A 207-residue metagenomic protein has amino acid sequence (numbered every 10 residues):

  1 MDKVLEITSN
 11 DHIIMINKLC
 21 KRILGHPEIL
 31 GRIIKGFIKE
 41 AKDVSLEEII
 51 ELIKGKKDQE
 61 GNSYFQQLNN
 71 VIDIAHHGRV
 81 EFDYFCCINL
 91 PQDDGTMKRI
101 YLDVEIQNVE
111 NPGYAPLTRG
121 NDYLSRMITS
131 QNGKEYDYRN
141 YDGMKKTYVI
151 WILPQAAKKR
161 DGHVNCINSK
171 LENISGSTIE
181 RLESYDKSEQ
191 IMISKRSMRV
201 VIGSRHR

Functional and structural regions predicted by a protein language model:
M1-R207: Elongated, amphipathic alpha-helical interaction scaffolds
